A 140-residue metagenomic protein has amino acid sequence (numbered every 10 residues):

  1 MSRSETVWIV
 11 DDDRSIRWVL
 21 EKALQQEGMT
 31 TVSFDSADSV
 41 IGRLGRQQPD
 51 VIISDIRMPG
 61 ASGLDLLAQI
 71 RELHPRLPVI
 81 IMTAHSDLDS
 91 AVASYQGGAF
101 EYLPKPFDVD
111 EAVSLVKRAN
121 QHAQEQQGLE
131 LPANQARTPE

Functional and structural regions predicted by a protein language model:
R14-V32: Two-component/phosphorelay signaling modules centered on CheY-like receiver
G28-D35, V40-R43: Short hydrophobic/Thr-rich beta-strand motif most characteristic of the beta2 strand and flanking loop of CheY-like
D35-S36, S62-D65: Acidic catalytic/metal-coordinating carboxylates
Q47-I53: Active-site beta3 strand of CheY-like receiver
D55, T83: Active-site residues of response regulator receiver
M58: Receiver (REC) domain active-site loop signature in two-component systems and cognate sites in sensor histidine kinases
D87-D89, L103, F107-K117: C-terminal output helix
